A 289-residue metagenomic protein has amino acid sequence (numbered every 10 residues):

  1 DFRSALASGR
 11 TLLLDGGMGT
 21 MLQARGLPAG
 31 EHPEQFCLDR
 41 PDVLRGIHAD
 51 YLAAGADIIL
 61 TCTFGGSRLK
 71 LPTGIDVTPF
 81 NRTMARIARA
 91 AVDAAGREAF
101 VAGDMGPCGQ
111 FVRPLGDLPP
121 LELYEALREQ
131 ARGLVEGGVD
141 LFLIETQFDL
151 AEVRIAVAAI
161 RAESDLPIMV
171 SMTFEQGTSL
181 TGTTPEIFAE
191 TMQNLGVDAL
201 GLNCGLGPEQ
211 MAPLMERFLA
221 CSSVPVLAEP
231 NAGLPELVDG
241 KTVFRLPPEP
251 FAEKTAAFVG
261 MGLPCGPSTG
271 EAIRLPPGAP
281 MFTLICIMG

Functional and structural regions predicted by a protein language model:
D1-G289: Domain-level signal for soluble alpha/beta catalytic cores
